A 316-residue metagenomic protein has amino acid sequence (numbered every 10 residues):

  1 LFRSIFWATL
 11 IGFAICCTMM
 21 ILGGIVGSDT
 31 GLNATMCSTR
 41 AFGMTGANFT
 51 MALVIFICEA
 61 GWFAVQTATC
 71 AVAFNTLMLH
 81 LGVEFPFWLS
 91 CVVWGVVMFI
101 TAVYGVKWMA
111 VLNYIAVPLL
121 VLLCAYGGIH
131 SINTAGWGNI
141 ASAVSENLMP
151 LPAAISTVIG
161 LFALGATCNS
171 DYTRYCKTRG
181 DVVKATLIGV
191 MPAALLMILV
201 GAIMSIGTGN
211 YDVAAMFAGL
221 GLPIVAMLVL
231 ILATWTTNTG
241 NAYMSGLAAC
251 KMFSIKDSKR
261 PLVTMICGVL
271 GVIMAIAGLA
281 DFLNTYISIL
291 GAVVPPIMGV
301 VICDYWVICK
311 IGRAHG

Functional and structural regions predicted by a protein language model:
T9-R40, M51-G61, V65: Juxtamembrane transmembrane-helix boundary signature
G24-I25, V72-L81, W94-A116, T134 (+3 more regions): Membrane-water interface regions at transmembrane-helix termini and the short interhelical loops of multi-pass membrane
A47-G82, T234-K251: Hydrophobic transmembrane alpha-helices that form the core helical bundles of multi-pass secondary transporters
M51-L53, L79-Y104, P118-Y126, P150-T167 (+2 more regions): Transmembrane alpha-helical segments of multi-pass small-molecule transport proteins
A71, L89, V93-W94, M98-S131 (+3 more regions): Membrane-interface loop-to-helix entry segments
A102, P118-V144, A154, V158-F162 (+2 more regions): Hydrophobic alpha-helical segments and their helix-loop junctions in multi-pass secondary transporters
G128-S131, A143-M204, L220-N241: Hydrophobic, membrane-embedded alpha-helices of multi-pass small-molecule transporters
